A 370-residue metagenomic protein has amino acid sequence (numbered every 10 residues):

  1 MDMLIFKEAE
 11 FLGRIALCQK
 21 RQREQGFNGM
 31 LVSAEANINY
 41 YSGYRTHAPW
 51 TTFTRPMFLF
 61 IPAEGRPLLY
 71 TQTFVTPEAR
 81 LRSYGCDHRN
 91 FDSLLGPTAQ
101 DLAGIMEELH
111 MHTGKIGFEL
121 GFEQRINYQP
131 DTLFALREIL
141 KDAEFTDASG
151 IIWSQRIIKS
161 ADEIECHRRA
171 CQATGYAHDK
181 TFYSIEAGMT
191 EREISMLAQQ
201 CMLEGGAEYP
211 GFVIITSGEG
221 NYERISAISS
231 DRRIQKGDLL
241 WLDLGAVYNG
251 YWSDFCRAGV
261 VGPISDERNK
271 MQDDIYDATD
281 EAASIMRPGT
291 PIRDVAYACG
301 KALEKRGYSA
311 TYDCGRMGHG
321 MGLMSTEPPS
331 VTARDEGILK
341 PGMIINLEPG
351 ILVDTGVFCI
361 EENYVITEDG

Functional and structural regions predicted by a protein language model:
M1-G370: Active-site neighborhoods and metal-handling regions in enzymes and metal-associated proteins
